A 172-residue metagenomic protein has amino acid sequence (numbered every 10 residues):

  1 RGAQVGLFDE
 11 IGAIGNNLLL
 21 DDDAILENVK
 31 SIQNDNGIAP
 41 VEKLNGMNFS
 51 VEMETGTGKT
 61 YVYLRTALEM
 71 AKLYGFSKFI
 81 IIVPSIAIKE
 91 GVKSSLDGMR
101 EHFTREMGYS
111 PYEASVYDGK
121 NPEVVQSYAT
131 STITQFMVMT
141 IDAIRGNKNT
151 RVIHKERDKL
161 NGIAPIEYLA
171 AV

Functional and structural regions predicted by a protein language model:
R1-V172: RecA-like P-loop NTPase motor core of helicase/translocase proteins
